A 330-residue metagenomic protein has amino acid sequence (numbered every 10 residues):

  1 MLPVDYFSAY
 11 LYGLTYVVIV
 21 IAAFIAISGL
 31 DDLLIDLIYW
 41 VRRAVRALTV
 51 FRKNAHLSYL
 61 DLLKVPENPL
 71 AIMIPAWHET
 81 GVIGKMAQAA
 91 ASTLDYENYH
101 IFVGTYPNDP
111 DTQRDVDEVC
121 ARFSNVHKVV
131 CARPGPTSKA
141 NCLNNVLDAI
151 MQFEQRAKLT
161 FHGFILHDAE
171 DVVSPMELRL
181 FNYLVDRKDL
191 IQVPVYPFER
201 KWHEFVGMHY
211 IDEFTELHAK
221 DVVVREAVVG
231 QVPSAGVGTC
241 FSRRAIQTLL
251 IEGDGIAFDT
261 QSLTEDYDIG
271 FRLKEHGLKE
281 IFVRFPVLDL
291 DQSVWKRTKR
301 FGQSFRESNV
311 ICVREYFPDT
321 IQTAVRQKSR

Functional and structural regions predicted by a protein language model:
M1-K64: N-terminal membrane-anchoring/stem segments of glycan-assembly enzymes
V45-E307, I311-P318: Internal catalytic domains of large membrane-associated glycosyltransferases
I321-V325: Dinucleotide-binding/catalytic capping subdomain of oxidoreductase cores
R326-R330: Short, charged cytosolic
